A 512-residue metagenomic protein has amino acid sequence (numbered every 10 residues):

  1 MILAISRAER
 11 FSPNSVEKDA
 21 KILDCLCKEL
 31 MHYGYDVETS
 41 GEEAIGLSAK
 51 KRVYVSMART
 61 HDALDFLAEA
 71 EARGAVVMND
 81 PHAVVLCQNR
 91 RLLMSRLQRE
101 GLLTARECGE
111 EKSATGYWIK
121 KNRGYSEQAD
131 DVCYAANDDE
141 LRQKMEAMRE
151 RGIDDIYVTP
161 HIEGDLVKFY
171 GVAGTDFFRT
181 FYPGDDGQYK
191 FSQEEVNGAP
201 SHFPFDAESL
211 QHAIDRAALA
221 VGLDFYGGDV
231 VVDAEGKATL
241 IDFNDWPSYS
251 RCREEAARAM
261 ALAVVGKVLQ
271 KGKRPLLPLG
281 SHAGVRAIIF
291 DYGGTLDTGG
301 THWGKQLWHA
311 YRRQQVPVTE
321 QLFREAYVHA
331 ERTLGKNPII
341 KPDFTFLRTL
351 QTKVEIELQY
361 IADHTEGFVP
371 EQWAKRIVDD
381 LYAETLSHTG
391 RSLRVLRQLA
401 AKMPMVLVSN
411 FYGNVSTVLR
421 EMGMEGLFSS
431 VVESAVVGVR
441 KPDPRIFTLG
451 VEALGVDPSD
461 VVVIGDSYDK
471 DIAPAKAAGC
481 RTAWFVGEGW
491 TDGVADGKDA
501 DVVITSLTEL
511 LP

Functional and structural regions predicted by a protein language model:
A4-S6, A72-R73, H82-G164, E208: Active-site nucleotide/adenylate-binding loops and adjacent lid/helix of ATP-dependent enzymes
S6-R106, Y125: Conserved N-proximal alpha/beta basic substrate-recognition cap immediately N-terminal to, or forming the N-lobe
L26, G222-L223, V232-H282: C-terminal active-site "lid" helix and adjoining low-complexity regulatory extension at the edge of ATP-using catalytic
T39-E42, I156-V158, V167, L223-E235: A short glycine-rich, hydrophobically flanked beta-strand micro-motif that places a catalytic Asp/Glu for divalent metal
K51-V55, Y117-K120, F169-G171, G236-R251: A short beta-strand motif that forms the metal-chelation/ATP-contact edge of phosphoryl-transfer active sites
A135-V221: Phosphate-binding site of ATP-dependent enzymes
L277-R286, G367-F368, L393, R397 (+1 more regions): Asp-based, Mg2+/Mn2+-dependent phosphohydrolase catalytic module
H282-L393: N-terminal helical cap/lid subdomain that shapes the substrate entry/recognition surface in HAD-like hydrolases
